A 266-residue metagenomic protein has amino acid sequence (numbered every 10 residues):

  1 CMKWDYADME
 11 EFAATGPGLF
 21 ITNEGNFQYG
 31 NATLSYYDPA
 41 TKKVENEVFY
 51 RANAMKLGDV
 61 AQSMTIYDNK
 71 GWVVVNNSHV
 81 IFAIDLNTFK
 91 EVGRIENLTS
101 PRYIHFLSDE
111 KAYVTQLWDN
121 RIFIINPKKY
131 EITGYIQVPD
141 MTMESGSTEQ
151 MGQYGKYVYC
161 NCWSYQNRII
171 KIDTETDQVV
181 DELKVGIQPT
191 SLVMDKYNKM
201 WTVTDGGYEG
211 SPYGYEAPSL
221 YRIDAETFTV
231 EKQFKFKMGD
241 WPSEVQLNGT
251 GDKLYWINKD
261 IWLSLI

Functional and structural regions predicted by a protein language model:
C1-L19: Bacterial Sec-dependent N-terminal signal peptides
A7-M9, G58-S63, T99-D109, M143-G152 (+2 more regions): Repeated scaffold domains used in trafficking and secretory/extracellular systems, primarily beta-propellers
G16-P17, D68-K70, D109-E110, G155-K156 (+2 more regions): Short coil/turn segments that connect the beta-strands within blades of beta-propeller domains
I21-Y29, V73-N77, V114-W118, C160-S164 (+3 more regions): Conserved beta-strand positions in repeat-built beta-propeller and related beta-rich domains
Q28-S35, V80-A83, R121-F123, Q166-I170 (+2 more regions): Structural motif
G30-L107: Post-signal peptide N-terminal segment of secreted/secretory-pathway proteins
K43-K56, T88-E96, E131-T142, D177-L183 (+1 more regions): A short beta-strand motif characteristic of beta-propeller blades
E91-Y154: Asp-box/WD-like beta-propeller blade repeats and closely related beta-sheet repeat scaffolds
